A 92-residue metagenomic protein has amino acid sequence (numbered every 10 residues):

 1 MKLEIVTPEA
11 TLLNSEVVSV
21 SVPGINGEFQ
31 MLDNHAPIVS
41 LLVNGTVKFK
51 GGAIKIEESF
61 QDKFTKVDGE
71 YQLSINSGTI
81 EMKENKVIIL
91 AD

Functional and structural regions predicted by a protein language model:
K2-D92: Compact, glycine-rich, soluble single-domain proteins
